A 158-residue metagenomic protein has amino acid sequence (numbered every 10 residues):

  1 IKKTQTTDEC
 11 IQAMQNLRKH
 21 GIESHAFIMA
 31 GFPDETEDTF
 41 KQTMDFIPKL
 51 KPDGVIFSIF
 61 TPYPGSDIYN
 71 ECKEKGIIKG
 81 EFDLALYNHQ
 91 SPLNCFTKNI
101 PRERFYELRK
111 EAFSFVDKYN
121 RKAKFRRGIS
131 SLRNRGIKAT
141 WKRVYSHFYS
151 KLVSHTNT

Functional and structural regions predicted by a protein language model:
I1-L132: A structural motif corresponding to the C-terminal lobe/cap of the Radical SAM core domain
S114-T158: Alpha-helical membrane-targeting segments
